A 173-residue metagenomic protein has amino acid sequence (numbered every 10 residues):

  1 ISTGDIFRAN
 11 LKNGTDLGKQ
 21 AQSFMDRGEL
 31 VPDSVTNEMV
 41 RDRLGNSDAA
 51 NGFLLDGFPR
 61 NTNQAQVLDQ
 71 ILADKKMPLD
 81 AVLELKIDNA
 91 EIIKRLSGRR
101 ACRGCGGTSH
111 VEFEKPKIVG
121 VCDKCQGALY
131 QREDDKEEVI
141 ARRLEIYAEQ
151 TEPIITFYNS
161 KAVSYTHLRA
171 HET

Functional and structural regions predicted by a protein language model:
I1, A81-L83, Y165: Hydrophobic/aromatic beta-strand patches that form the interior of the parallel beta-sheet core in alpha/beta enzyme
I1-M77, D88-E91, A101, R132: ATP-dependent small-molecule kinase phosphotransfer cores that center on conserved nucleotide phosphate-binding segments
S23-F24, A73-E149: A glycine- and Lys/Arg-enriched "phosphate-lid" helix/loop adjacent to the NTP-binding pocket of small-molecule kinases
N51-G52, V163-Y165: Residue-level preference for the first positions of well-ordered beta-strands
R100, E152, A162-V163: S-adenosyl-L-methionine-dependent methyltransferase catalytic core, i.e., the SAM/SAH-binding region
Y158: Major-groove DNA-recognition helix of helix-turn-helix-type DNA-binding domains
T166-T173: Conserved small/polar residues in nucleotide/adenosyl-binding loops
